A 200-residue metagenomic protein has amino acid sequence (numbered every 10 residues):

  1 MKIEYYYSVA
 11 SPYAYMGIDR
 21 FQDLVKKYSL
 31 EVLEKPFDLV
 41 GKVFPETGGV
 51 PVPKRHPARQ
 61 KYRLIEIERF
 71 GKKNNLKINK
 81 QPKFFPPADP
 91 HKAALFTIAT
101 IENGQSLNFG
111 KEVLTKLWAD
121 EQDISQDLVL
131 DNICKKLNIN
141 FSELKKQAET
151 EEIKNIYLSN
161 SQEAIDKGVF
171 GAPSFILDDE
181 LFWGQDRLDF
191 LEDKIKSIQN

Functional and structural regions predicted by a protein language model:
K2-L30, K35, E112-N200: C-terminal cap of thioredoxin/glutaredoxin-like
G17-L117: Structural alpha/beta surface segment adjacent to cysteine/selenocysteine redox centers across thiol/disulfide enzymes
